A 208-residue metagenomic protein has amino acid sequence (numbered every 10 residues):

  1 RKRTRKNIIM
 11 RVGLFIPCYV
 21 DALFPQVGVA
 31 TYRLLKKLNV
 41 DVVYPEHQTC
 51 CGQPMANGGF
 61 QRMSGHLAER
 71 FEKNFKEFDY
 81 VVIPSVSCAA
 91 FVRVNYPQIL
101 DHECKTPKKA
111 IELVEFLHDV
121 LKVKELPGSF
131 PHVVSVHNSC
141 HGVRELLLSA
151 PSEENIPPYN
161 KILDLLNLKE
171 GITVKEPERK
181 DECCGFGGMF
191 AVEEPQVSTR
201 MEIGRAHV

Functional and structural regions predicted by a protein language model:
R5-H207: Iron-sulfur cluster-binding electron-transfer modules in prokaryotic oxidoreductases
